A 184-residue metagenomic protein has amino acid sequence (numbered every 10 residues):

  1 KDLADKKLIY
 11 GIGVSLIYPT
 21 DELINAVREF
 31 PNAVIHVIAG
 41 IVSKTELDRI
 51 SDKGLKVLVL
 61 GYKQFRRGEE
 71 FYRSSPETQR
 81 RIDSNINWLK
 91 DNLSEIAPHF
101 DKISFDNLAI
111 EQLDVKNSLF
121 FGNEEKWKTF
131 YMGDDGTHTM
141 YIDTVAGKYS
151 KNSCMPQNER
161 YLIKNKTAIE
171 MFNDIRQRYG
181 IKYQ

Functional and structural regions predicted by a protein language model:
D2-K166: Radical SAM enzyme [4Fe-4S]-AdoMet core and its adjacent flexible, acidic and glycine-rich loops/tails across
A168-Q184: Cysteine/selenocysteine-centered motifs that mediate thiol-based redox chemistry or coordinate metal-sulfur cofactors
